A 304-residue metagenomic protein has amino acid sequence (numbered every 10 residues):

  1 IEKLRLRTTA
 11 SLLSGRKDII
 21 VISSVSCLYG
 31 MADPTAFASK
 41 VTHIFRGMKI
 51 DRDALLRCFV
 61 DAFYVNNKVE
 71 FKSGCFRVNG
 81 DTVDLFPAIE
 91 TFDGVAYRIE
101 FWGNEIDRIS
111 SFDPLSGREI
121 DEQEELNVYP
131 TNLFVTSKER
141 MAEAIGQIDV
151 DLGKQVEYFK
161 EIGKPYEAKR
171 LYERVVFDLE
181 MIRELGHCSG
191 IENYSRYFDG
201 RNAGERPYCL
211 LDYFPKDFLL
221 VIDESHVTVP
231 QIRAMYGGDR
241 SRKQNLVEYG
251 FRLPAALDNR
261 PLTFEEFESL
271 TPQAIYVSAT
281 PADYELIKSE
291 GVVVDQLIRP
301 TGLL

Functional and structural regions predicted by a protein language model:
I1-L304: ASCE RecA-like P-loop NTPase motor cores that couple ATP hydrolysis to mechanical translocation on nucleic acids
